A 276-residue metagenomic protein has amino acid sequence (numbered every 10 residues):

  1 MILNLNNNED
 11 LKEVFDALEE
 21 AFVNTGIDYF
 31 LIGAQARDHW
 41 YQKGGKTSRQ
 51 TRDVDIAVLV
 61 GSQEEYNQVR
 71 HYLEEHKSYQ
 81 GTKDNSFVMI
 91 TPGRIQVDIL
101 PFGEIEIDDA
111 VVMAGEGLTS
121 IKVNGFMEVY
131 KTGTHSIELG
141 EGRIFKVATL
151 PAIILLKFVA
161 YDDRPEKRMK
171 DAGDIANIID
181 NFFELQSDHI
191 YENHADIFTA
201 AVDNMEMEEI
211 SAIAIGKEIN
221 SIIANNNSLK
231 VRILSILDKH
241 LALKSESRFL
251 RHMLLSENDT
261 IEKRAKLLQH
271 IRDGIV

Functional and structural regions predicted by a protein language model:
M1-V276: Compositionally biased terminal segments of proteins
